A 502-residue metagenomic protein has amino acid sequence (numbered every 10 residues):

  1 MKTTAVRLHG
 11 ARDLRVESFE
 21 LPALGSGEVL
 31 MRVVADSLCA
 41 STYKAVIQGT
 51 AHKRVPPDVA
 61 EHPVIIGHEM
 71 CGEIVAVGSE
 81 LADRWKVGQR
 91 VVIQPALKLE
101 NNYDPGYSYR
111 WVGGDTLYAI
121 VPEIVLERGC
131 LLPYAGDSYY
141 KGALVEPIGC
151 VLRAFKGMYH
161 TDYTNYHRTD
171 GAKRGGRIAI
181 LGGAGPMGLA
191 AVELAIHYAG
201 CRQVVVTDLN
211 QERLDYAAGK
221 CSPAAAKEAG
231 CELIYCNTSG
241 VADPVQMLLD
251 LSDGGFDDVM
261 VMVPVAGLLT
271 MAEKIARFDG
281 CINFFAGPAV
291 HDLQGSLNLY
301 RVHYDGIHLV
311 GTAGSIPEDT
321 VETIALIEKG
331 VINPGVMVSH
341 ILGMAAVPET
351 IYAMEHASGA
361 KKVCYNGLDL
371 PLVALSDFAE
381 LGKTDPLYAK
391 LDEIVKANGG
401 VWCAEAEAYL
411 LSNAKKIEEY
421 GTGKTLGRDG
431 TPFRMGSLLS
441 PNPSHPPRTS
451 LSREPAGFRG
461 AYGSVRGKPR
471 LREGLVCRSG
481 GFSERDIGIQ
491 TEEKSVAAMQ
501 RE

Functional and structural regions predicted by a protein language model:
P22-D36, A51-E100, G113: Glycine-rich beta-strand-centered segment in the early N-terminal region that forms part of a ligand/cofactor-binding
P95-G175, S437: NAD(P)H dinucleotide-binding glycine-rich loop of Rossmann-like/cofactor-binding domains, especially the beta1-alpha1
D162, A242-M247, G254, G267-K274 (+2 more regions): C-terminal hydrophobic helical "lid"/dimerization subdomain of Rossmann-like NAD(P)H-dependent oxidoreductases
R174-R177, L181, V192-L268: Adenosine-nucleotide cofactor-binding segment
P186-M187: Hydrophobic/small residue at the entry helix of a nucleotide-binding pocket
D258-V263, F278-D292: ADP-ribose/adenylate-binding Rossmann-like module
G287-D305: Rossmann-fold NAD(P)-binding glycine/threonine-rich loop
